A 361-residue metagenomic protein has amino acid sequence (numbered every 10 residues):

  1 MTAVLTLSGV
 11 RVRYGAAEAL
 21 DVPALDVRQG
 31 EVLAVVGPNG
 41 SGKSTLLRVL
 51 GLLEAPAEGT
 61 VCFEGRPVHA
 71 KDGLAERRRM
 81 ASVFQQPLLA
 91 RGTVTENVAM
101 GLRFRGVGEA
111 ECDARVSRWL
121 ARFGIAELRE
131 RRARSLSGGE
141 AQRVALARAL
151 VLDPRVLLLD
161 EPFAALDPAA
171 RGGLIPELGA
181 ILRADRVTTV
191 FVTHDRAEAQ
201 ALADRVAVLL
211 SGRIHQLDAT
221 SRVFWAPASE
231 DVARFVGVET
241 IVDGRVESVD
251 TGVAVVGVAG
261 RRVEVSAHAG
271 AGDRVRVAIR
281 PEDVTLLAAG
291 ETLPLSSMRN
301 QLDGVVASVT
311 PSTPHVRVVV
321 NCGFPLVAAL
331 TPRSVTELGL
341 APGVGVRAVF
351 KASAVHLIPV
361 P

Functional and structural regions predicted by a protein language model:
V36-P38: The feature captures the beta-strand-to-loop junction immediately N-terminal to the Walker
G51: Helix-to-loop junction immediately C-terminal to a conserved catalytic motif
P67-A81, F104, V223, P227: ABC ATPase NBD coupling module
R103, A110-L128, R134, G179-A180: Conserved ABC ATPase "signature" region
R132-L136, E140: Conserved ABC ATPase signature
R134, L152-D153: Conserved signature/switch motifs of ABC ATPase nucleotide-binding domains
W225, G260-T310, P314-R317, A329-P361: Glycine/charge-rich catalytic "coupling/switch" loops of P-loop NTPases
